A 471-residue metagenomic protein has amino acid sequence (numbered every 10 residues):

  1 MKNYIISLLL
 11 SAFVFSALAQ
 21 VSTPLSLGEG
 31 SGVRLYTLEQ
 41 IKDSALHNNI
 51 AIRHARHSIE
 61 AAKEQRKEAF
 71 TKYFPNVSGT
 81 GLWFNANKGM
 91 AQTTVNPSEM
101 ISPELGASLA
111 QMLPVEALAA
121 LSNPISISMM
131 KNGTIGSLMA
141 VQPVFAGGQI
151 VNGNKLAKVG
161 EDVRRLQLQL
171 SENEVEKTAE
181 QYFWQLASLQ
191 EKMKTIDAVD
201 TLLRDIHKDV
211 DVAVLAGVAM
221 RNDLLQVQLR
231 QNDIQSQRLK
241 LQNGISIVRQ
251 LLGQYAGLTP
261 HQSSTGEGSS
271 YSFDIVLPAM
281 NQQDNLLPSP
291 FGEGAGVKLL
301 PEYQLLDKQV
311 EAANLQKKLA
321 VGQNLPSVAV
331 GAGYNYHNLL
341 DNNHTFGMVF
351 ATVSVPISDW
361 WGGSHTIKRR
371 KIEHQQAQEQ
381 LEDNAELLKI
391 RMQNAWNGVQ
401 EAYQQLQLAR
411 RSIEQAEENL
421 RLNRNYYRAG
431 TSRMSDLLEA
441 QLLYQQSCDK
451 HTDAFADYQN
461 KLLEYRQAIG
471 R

Functional and structural regions predicted by a protein language model:
M1-Y4, Q20: Positively charged n-region of N-terminal signal peptides that target proteins for export
Y4-F13: Sec-dependent N-terminal signal peptides
I6, S78, N85-I101, P260-S263 (+2 more regions): Acidic, low-complexity, intrinsically disordered peripheral segments
Q20-M90, V218-A219, A256-N314, K318 (+2 more regions): Bacterial Sec-pathway N-terminal export signals of envelope proteins
Y36, Q40, E64-R66, L166-L287 (+4 more regions): Periplasmic alpha-helical coiled-coil/stalk elements that build and connect Gram-negative outer-membrane
D43-R53, E60-P75, S126-M130, L138-K155 (+7 more regions): A glycine-/polar-enriched beta->alpha junction
H54-A69, S171, K177-K194, D205 (+7 more regions): Amphipathic alpha-helical coiled-coil segments
T80-M139, S272-F273, L277-Q282, G331-T366: Small/polar, glycine/serine/threonine/aspartate-rich low-complexity segments that form flexible
